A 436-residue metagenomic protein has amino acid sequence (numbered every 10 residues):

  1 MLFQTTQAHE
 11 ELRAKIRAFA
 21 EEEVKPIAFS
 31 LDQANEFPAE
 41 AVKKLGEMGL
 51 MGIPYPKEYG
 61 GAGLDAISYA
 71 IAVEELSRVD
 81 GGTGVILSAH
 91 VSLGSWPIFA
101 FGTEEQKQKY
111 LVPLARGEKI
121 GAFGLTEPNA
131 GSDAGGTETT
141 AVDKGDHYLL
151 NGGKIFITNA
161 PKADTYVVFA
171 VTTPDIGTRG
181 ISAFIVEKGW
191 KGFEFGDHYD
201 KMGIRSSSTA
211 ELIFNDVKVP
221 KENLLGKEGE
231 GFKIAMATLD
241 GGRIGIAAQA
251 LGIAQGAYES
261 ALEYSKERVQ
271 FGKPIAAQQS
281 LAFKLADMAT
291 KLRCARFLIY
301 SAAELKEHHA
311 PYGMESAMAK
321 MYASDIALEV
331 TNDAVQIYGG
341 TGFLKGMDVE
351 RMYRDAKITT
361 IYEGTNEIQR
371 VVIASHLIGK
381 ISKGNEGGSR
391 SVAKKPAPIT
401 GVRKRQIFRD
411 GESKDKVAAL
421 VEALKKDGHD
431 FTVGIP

Functional and structural regions predicted by a protein language model:
M1-A89, F101-Q106, P113-E118, G131-A134 (+4 more regions): Alpha-helical interface subdomain recognition
G49, V73-S77, A170, V186-K191 (+1 more regions): Short Ser/Thr-interspersed hydrophobic loop/turn segments at strand-loop and sheet-helix junctions that line or gate
L114, N129-S132, F156-N159, T173-D175 (+1 more regions): Short Gly/Pro-enriched turn/cap motifs at secondary-structure boundaries
G117-L125: A short, Trp-centered hydrophobic/proline-enriched beta-strand micro-motif
G136, K191-P220: Flexible, small-/acidic-enriched active-site or ligand-binding loops
D146-F195: A short core secondary-structure module
N215-K233: Long, acidic (Asp/Glu-rich), low-complexity accessory segments flanking structured domains
K394-P436: Thiamine diphosphate
